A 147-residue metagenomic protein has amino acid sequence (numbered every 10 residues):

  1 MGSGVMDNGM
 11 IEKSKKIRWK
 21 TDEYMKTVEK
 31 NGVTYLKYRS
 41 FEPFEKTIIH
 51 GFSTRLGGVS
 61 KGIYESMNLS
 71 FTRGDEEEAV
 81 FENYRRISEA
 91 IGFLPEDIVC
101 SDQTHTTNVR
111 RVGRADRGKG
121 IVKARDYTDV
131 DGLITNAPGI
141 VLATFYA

Functional and structural regions predicted by a protein language model:
D7-A147: Active-site microenvironment for binding and transforming phosphate-containing groups
